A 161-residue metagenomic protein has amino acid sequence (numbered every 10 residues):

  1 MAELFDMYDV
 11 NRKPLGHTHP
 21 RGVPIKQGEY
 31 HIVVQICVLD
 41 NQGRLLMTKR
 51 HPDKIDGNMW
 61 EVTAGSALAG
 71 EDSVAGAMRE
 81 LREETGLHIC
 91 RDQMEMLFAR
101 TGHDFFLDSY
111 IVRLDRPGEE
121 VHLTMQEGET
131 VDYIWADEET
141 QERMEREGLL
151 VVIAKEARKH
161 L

Functional and structural regions predicted by a protein language model:
M1-Q35, N41: Acidic, metal-coordinating catalytic segment for phosphate/diphosphate chemistry, firing primarily on the Nudix
M7, V38, M47, I111-V112 (+1 more regions): Conserved hydrophobic "DFG−1" position in protein kinase catalytic cores
K26-G28, D56-E61, I134: A short, polar/proline- and glycine-enriched secondary-structure boundary/capping micro-motif
V33-A64: A glycine-rich, hydrophobic loop/mini-helix early in the fold
S66-V152: Unchanged
L149-L161: Charged phosphate-binding loop/patch that engages nucleotide di/tri-phosphates or the phosphate backbone of nucleic
